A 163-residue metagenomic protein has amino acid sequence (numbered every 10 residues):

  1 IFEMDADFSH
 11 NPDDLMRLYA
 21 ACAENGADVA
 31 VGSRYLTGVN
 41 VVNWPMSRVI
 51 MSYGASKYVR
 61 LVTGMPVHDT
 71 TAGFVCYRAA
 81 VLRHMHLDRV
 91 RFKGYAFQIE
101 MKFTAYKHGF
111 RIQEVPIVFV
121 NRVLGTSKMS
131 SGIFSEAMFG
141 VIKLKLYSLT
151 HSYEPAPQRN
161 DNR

Functional and structural regions predicted by a protein language model:
F2, P12-Y95, R122-F139: Acceptor/aglycone-binding surface of glycosyltransferases and processive sugar-polymer synthases
D5-S9: The conserved acidic donor/metal-binding loop of glycosyltransferases
D13, E24, A80-V81, G109 (+1 more regions): Terminal low-complexity segments of carbohydrate-biosynthetic enzymes
A30, D69-T70, E114, T150 (+1 more regions): Short, hydrophobic secondary-structure boundary micro-motifs
P66, R89-K93, K102-F119: Catalytic donor-sugar/metal-binding loop of nucleotide-sugar-dependent glycosyltransferases
I99: DNA-recognition element of transcription regulators
